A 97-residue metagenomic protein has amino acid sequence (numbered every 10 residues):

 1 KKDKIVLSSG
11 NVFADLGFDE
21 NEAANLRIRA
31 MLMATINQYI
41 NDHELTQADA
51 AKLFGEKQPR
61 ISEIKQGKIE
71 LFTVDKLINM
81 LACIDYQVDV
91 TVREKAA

Functional and structural regions predicted by a protein language model:
K1-A34: N-terminal flexible/basic segments that precede or flank functional cores
R29-L45: Short, amphipathic alpha-helical "recognition" segments used to contact nucleic acids or chromatin
H43-S62: Short alpha-helical DNA-recognition segment
K65, V92: DNA major-groove recognition helix of helix-turn-helix
K68-T73: Short, solvent-exposed alpha-helical "recognition" segments
V74-T91: DNA major-groove recognition helix of helix-turn-helix/homeodomain DNA-binding modules
